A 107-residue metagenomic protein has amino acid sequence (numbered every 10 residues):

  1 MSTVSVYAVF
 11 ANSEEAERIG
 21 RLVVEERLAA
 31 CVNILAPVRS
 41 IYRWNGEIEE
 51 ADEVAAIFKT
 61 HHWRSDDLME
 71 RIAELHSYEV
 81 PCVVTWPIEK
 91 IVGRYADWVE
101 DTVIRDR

Functional and structural regions predicted by a protein language model:
M1-R107: Positively charged, small/polar-rich N-terminal and surface patches that mediate targeting and assembly and bind
